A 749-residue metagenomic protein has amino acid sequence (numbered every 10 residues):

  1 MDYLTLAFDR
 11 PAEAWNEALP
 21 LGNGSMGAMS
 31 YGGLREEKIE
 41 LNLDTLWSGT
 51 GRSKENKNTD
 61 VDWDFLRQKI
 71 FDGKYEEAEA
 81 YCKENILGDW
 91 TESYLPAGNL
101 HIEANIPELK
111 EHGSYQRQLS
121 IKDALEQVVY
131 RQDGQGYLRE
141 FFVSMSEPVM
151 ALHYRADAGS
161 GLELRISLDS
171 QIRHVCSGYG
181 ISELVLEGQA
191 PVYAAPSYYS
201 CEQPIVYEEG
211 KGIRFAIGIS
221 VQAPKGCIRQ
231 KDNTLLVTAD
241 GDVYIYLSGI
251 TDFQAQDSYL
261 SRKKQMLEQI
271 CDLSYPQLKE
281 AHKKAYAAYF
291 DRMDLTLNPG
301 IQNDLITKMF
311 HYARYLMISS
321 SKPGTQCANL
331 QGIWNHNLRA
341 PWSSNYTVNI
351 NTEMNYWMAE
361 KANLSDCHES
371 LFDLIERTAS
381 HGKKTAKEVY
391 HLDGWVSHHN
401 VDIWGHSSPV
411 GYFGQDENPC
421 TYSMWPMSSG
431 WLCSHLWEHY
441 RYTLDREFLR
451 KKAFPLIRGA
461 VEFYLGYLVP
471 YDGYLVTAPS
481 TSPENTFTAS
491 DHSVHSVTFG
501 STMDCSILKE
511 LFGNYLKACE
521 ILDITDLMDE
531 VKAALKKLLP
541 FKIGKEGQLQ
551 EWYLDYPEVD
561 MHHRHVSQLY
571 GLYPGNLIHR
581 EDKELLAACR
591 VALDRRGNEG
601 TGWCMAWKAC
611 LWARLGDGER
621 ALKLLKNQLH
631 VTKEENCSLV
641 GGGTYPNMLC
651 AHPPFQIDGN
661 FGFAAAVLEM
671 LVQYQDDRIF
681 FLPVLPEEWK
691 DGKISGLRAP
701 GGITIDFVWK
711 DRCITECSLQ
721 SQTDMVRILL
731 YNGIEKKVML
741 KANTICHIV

Functional and structural regions predicted by a protein language model:
M1-C420, E438-Y440, R458-V461, L475 (+9 more regions): Aromatic-residue-lined binding/catalytic grooves and analogous aromatic/hydrophobic interfacial grooves in multimeric
C327-N345, Y464, P470-E484, M648-L649 (+1 more regions): Short, surface-exposed recognition loops and adjoining beta-strand edges that mediate ligand/DNA contacts, enriched
W342-Y346, A359, D416-M427, T443-P455 (+5 more regions): Alpha-helix capping and helix-loop boundary segments enriched in small/acidic/polar residues
I350-E360, P426-W437, M503-G513, S567-N576 (+3 more regions): Well-ordered alpha-helical segments within folded domains of soluble proteins
A379, G430, S434-L436, P479-T481 (+1 more regions): Short, small-residue-rich loop/turn micro-motifs
W437-T443, F448, A453, A460-P470 (+3 more regions): Non-catalytic carbohydrate-binding regions of carbohydrate-active enzymes
G459-A518: Acidic/histidine-rich catalytic neighborhood
V708, T715-E716: C-terminal low-complexity, glycine/proline- and small-hydrophobic-enriched intrinsically disordered tails that act as
